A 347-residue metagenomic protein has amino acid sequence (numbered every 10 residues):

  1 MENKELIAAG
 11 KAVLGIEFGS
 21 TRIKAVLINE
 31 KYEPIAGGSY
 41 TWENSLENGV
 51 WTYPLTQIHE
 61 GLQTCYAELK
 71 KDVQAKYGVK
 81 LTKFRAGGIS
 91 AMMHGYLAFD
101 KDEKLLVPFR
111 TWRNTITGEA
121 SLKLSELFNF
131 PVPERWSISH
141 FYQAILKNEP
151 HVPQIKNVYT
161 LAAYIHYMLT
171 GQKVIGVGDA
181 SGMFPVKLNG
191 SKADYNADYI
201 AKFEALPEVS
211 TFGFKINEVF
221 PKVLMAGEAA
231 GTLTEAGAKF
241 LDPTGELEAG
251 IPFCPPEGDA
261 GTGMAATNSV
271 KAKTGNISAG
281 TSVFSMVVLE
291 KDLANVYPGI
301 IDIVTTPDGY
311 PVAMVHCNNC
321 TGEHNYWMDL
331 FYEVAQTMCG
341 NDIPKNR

Functional and structural regions predicted by a protein language model:
M1-P108, Q154, N217, K239 (+1 more regions): N-terminal glycine/serine-rich phosphate-binding loop of ATP-dependent small-molecule kinases, especially carbohydrate
E2-G10, L14-G15, L81, L122-R135 (+3 more regions): Active-site core segments that coordinate phosphate-bearing ligands/cofactors across diverse enzyme families
G38, Y159, P221: A broad, low-specificity signal marking well-ordered, structured residues that form hydrophobic/aromatic
Q74-T111, P133, H166-T170, V174-K187 (+1 more regions): Short beta-strand-loop/turn "lid" adjacent to the catalytic site in phosphate-handling enzymes
N114: Carbohydrate-associated surface elements
T117: Gly/Ser-rich phosphate-binding catalytic loop and adjacent alpha/beta segment that cradle a phosphoryl group at enzyme
